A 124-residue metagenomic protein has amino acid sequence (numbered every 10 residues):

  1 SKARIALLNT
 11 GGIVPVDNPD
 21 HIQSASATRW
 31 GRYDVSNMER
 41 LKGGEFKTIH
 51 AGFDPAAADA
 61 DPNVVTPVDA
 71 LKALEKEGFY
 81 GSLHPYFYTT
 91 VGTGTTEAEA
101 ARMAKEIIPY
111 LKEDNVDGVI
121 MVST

Functional and structural regions predicted by a protein language model:
S1-T124: An N-terminal assembly and electron-transfer interface module characteristic of large anaerobic redox and radical
